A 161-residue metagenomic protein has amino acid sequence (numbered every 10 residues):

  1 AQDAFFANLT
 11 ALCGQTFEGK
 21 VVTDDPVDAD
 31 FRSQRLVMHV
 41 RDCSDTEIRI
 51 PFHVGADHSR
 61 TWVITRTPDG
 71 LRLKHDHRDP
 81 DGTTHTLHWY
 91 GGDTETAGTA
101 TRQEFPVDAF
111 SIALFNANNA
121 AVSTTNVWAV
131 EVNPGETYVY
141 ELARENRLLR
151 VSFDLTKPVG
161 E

Functional and structural regions predicted by a protein language model:
A1-V27: Tryptophan-anchored aromatic micro-motifs
C13-E18, C43-P51, L71-R72, P134-Y140: Short, hydrophobic/aromatic-rich segments at coil-to-beta transitions
E18-D45: Short, solvent-exposed loop/hinge segments that bridge or flank secondary-structure elements
S33-R35, D57-T61, H85, S123-T125 (+1 more regions): Short, surface-exposed coil-to-beta transition loops
M38-D76: Mid-chain, structured segments of secreted extracytoplasmic proteins
W62-A113: An exposed acidic His-Trp-rich patch
H88-D93, G135-E161: Edge beta-strand at a domain terminus
R102-E145: Helix-rich interaction surfaces within compact, conserved domain-sized segments that mediate assembly or partner
